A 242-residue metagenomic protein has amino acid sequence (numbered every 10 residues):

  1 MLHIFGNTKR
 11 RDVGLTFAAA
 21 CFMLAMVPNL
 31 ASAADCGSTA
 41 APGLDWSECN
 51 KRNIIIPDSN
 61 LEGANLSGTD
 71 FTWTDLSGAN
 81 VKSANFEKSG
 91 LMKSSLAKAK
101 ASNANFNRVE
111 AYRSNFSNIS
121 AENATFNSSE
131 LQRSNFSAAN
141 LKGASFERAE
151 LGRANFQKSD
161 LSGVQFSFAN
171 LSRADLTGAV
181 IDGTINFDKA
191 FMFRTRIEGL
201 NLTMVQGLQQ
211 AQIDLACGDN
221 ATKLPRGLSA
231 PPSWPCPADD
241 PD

Functional and structural regions predicted by a protein language model:
M1-L2, A179: Short regulatory "switch" loops immediately downstream of catalytic or recognition motifs within protein catalytic
L2-A18: Bacterial N-terminal signal peptides that target proteins for export
F22-A31: C-terminal segment of classical bacterial N-terminal signal peptides
S32-D242: Tandem repeat scaffolds
